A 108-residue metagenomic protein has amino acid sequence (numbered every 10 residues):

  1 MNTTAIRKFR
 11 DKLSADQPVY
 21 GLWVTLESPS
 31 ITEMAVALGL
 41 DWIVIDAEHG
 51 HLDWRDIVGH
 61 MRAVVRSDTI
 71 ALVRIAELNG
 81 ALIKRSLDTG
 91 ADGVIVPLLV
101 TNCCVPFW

Functional and structural regions predicted by a protein language model:
M1-W108: Expand to "…catalyze enediolate/carbanion chemistry for C-C bond making/breaking, isomerization, decarboxylation
